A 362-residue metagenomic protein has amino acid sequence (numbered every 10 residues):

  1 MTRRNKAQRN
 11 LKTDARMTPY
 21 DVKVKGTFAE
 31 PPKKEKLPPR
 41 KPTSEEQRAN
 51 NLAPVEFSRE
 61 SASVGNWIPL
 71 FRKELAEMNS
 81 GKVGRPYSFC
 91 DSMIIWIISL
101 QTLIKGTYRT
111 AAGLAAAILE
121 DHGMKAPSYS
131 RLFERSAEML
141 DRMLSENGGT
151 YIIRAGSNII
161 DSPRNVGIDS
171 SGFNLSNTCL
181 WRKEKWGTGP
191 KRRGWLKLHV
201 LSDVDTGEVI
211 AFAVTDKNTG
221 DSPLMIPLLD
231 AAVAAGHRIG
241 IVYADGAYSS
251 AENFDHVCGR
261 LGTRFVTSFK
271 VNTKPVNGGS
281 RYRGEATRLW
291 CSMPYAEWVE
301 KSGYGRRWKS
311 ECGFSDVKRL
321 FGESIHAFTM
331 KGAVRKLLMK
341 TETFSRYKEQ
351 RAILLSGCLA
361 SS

Functional and structural regions predicted by a protein language model:
M1-Y20, F28-S44, R306: Short Lys/Arg-rich cationic patches that frequently serve as NLS/NoLS or arginine-rich RNA/DNA-binding motifs
T2, P86, I95, L100-L103 (+2 more regions): Polybasic low-complexity intrinsically disordered regions
R3-R4, L37-R40, G246-K318: Helix-centered, glycine/charged polyanion-binding patches within enzymatic domains that contact phosphate-containing
N51-L103: Basic, short loop/linker segments at the boundary and entry of helix-turn-helix/winged-helix-like folds
P69-A76, A112, A116, F314 (+1 more regions): Amphipathic, well-packed alpha-helical segments that form the structural scaffold of globular domains
G81-Y151: Short, positively charged, Gly/Tyr-enriched micro-motifs that form contact patches at catalytic or ligand/partner
L100, A126, A247-C258, R264 (+4 more regions): Acidic/histidine-rich catalytic cores and adjacent linkers of DNA breakage/strand-transfer/modification proteins
W298-S362: Basic, amphipathic alpha-helical segments enriched in Lys/Arg and hydrophobic/aromatic residues
